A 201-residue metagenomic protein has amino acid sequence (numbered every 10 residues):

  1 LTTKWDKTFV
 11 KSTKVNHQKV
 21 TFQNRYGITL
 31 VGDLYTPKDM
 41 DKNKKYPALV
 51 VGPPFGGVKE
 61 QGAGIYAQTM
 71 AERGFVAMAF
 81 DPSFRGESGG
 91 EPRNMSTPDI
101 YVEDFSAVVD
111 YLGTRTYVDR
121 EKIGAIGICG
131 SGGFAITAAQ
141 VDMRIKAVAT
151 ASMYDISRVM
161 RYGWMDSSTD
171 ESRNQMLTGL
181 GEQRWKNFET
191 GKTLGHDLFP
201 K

Functional and structural regions predicted by a protein language model:
T2-K44: N-terminal cap/lid segment of alpha/beta-hydrolase-fold proteins
N43-P54: Short beta-strand element of the alpha/beta-hydrolase
G56-Q68, P82: The serine-hydrolase catalytic nucleophile loop
T69-G89: Conserved alpha/beta-hydrolase
M95-T116: Alpha/beta-hydrolase active-site loop
T116-C129: Alpha/beta-hydrolase fold nucleophile elbow
G127-T137: Glycine-rich nucleophile elbow surrounding the catalytic serine of serine-hydrolase chemistry
I136-K201: Alpha/beta-hydrolase-fold enzymes
